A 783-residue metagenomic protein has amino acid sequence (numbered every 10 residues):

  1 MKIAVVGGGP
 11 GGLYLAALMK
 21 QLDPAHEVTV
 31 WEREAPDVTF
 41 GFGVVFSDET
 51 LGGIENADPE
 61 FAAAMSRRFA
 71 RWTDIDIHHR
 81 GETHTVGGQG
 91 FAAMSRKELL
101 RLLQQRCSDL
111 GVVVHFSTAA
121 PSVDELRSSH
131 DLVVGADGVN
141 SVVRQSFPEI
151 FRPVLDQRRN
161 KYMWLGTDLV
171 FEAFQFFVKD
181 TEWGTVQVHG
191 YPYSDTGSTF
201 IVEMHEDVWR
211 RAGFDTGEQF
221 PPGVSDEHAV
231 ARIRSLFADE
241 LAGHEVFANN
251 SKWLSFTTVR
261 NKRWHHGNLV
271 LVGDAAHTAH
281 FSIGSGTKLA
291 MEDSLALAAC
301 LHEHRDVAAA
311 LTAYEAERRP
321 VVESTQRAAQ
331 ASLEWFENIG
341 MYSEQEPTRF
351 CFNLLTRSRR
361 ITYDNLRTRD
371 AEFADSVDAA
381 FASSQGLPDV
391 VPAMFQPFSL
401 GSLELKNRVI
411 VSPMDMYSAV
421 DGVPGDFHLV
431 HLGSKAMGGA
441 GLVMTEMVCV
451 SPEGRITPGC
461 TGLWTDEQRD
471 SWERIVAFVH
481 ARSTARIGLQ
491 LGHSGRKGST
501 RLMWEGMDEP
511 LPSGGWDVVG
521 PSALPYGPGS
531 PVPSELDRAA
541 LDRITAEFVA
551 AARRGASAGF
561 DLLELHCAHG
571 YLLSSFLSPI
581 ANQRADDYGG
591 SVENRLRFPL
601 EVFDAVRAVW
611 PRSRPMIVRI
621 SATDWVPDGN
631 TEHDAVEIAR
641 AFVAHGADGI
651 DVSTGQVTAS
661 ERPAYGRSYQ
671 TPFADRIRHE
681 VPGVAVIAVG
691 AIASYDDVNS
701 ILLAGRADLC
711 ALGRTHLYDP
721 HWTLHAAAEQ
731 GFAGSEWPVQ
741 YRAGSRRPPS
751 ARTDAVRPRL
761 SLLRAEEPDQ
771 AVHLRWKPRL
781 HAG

Functional and structural regions predicted by a protein language model:
M1-W72, H78, G88-E98, G286: Glycine-rich FAD cofactor-binding loop and adjacent beta-loop-alpha segment at the N-terminus of flavoprotein
G8-L18, V134-G135, K252-A331, W335: Conserved mid-domain beta->alpha element of the FAD-binding
T29, L269-L271, V443, C710-A711: Residue-level marker for buried hydrophobic side chains located in beta-strands that build the well-ordered beta-sheet
D48-W164, A371-D378: Conserved N-terminal helical subregion
E82, V86-Q89, S95, V170-T258: Conserved FAD/dinucleotide-binding core of flavoprotein oxidoreductases
A136-G138, V143, A279-H280, M414 (+1 more regions): Glycine-rich, N-terminal phosphate-binding loop of Rossmann-like dinucleotide-binding domains
A299-G386: C-terminal helical "tail/cap" subdomain of flavin- and related membrane-associated enzymes
E372-G783: Flavin-dependent oxidoreductase catalytic cores
